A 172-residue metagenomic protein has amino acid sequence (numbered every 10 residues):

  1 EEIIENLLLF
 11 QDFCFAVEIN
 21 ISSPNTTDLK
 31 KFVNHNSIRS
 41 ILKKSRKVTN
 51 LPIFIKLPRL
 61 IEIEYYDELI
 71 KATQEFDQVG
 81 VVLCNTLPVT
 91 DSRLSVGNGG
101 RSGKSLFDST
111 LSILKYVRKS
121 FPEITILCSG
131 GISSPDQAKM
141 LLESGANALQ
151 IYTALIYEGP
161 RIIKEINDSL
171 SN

Functional and structural regions predicted by a protein language model:
E1-E18, S23: Active-site beta->alpha loop and helix N-cap motifs at the rims of alpha/beta catalytic domains
E1-I4, K30-K31, L51-Q74: Active-site glycine- and acidic-residue-rich loops that bind and position anionic ligands or nucleotide-like cofactors
I3-Q11, H35-R46, Y66-K71, L111-L114 (+3 more regions): Generic structural signal for well-ordered alpha-helices, preferentially at hydrophobic/aromatic core positions
V17-N20, I53-I55, V81-L83, V117 (+2 more regions): Hydrophobic faces of well-ordered beta-strands that scaffold small-molecule active sites in alpha/beta enzyme cores
I21-S23, V79-L87, I132, A138-E165: Glycine-rich phosphate-binding active-site loops on the catalytic face of alpha/beta enzymes
I21-V33, Y66-P122, E158: Glycine/Thr-rich beta-alpha phosphate-binding loop at enzyme active sites
N34-I55, N98-I126, I166-N172: Alpha-helix-loop-beta-strand connector modules within alpha/beta enzyme cores
I61-E75, V117-E123, I132-L149: Catalytic cores of alpha/beta
